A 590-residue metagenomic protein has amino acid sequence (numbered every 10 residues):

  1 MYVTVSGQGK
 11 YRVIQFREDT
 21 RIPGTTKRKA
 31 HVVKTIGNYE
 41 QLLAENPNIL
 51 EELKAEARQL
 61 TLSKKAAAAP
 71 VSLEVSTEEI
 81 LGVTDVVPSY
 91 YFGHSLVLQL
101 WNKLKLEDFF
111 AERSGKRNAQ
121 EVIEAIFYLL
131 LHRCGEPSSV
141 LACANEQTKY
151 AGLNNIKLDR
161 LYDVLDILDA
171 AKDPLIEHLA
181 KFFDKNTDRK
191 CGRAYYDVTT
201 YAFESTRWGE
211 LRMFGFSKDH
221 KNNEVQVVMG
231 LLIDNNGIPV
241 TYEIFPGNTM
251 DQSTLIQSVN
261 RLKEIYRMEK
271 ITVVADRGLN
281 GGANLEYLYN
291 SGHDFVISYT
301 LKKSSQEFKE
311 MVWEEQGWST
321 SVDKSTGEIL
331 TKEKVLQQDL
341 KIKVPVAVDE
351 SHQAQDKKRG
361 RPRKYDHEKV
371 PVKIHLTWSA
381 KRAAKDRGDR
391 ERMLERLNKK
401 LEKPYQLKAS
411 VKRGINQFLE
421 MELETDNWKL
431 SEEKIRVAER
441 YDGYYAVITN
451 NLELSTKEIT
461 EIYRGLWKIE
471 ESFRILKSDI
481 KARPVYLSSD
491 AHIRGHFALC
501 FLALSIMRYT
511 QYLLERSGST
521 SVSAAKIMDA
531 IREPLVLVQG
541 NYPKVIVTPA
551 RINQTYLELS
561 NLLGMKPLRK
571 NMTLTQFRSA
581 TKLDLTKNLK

Functional and structural regions predicted by a protein language model:
M1-I123: Conserved glycine(s) in the ABC-transporter nucleotide-binding domain "signature"
Y2-V3, Q8-V13, L104-K590: Anion-binding and metal-coordination hotspots
